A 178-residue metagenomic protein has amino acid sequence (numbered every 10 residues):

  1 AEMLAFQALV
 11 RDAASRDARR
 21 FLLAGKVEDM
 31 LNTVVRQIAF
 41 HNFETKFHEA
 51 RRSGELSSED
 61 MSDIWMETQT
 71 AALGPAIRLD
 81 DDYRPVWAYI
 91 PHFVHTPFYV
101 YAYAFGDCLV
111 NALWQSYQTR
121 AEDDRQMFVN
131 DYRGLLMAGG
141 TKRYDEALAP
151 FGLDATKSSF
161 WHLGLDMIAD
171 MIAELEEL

Functional and structural regions predicted by a protein language model:
A1: Structural signature of FAD isoalloxazine-binding scaffolds in flavoprotein oxidoreductases
L4-D17, T33, Q37, H41 (+1 more regions): C-terminal, non-catalytic "cap/extension" segments appended to globular domains
